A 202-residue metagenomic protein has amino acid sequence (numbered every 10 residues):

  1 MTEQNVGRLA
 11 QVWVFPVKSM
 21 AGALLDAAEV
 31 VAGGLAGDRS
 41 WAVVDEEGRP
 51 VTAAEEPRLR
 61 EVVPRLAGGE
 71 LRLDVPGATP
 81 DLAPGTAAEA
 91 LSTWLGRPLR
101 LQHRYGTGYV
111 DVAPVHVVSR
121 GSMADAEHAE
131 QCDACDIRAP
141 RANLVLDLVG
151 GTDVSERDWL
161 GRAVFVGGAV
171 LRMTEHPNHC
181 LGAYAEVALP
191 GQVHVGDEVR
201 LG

Functional and structural regions predicted by a protein language model:
M1-G202: Metal-cofactor-dependent catalytic cores
